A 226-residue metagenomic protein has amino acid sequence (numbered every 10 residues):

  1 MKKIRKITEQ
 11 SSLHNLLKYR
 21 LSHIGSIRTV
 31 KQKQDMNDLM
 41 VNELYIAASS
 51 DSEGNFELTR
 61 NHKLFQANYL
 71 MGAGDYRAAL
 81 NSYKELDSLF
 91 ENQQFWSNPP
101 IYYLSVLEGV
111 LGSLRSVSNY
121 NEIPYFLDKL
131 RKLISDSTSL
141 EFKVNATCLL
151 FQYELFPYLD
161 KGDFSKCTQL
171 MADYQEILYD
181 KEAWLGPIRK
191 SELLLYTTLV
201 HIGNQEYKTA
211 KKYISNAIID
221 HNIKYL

Functional and structural regions predicted by a protein language model:
M1-S82: Flexible inter-repeat linkers and adjacent short helices within tandem amphipathic alpha-helical repeat scaffolds
K2-K6, V41-D51, K84-F95, L127-S139 (+2 more regions): Amphipathic alpha-helical segments of tetratricopeptide repeats
E9-L17, S52-N61, Q93-L107, D136-Q152 (+2 more regions): Alpha-solenoid helical repeat architecture
L16-K33, R60-D75, L104-N119, A146-K161 (+1 more regions): Tandem amphipathic alpha-helical repeat scaffolds
M36, M40, N119-E122, F126 (+1 more regions): Structural recognition of alpha-solenoid helical scaffolds
S191-L226: Eukaryotic tandem repeat interaction scaffolds
